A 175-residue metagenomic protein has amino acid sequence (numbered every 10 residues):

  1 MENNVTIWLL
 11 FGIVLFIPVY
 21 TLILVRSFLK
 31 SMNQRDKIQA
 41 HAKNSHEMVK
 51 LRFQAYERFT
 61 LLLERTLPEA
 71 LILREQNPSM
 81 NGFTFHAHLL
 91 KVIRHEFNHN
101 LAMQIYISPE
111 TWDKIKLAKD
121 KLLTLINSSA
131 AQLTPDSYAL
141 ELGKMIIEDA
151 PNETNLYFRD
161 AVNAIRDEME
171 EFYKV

Functional and structural regions predicted by a protein language model:
M1-E2: N-terminal hydrophobic targeting signals that begin at the initiator methionine
V5, L9, V19-V175: Conserved non-transmembrane functional hotspots
V14: N-terminal, positively charged regions that mediate nucleic acid binding
